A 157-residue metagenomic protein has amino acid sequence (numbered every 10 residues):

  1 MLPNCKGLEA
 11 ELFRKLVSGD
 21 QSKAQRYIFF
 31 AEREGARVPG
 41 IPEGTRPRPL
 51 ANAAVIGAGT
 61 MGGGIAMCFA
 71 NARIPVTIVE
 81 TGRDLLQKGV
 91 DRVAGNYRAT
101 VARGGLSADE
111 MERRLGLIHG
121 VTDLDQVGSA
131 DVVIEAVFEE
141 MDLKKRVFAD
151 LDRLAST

Functional and structural regions predicted by a protein language model:
M1-N52: Glycine/serine-rich phosphate-binding loop and adjoining beta1-alpha1 elements at the start of nucleotide-handling
P3-A10, G19, G59, R83 (+4 more regions): Electropositive phosphate-/nucleotide-binding environments in soluble metabolic enzymes
E9, E32, E80, E135 (+1 more regions): Acidic-residue sensor for enzyme active/binding pockets
F13, V93-Y97, L151: Hydrophobic alpha-helical packing residues
R26-Y27, P49-G62, G105-L115: Phosphate-binding glycine-rich loops and adjacent basic patches that engage nucleotide phosphates, nucleic-acid
I28, G40, P49, T60 (+3 more regions): Residue-level preference for alpha-helix termini and adjacent loops
A36-N96, H119: NAD(P)+-binding Rossmann beta1-loop-alpha1 motif at the extreme N-terminus of oxidoreductases
D84-L85, A99-T157: Rossmann-like NAD(P)-binding element
